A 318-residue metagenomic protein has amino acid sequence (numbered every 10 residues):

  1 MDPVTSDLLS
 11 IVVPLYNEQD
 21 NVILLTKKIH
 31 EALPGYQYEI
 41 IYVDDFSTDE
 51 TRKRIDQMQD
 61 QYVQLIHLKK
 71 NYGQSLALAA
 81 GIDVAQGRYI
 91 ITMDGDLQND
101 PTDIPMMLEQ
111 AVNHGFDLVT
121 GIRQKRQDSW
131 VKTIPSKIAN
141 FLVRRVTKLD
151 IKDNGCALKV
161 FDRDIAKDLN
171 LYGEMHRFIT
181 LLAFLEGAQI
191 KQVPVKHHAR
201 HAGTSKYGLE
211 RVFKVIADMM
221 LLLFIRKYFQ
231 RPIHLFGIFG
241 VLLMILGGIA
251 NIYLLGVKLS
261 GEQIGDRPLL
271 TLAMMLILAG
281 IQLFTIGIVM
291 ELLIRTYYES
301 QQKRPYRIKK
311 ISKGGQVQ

Functional and structural regions predicted by a protein language model:
D2-T5, F178-Q318: Hydrophobic helical membrane-anchoring modules
L8-S10, E39: Cell-envelope/extracellular polymer assembly enzymes that use nucleotide-activated donors
E18-A32: Short, well-formed alpha-helical segments that are part of the catalytic scaffolds of diverse glycosyltransferases
E18-N21, S47, D100: Donor nucleotide-sugar binding loop of glycosyltransferases
T26, H30, Q37-S47, I66-L68: Short beta-strand/loop segment that forms part of the nucleotide-sugar
D44-K53, L97: A conserved acidic beta->alpha catalytic loop
Q64, L68-V84, Y89, P101-L182 (+2 more regions): Acceptor/aglycone-binding surface of glycosyltransferases and processive sugar-polymer synthases
